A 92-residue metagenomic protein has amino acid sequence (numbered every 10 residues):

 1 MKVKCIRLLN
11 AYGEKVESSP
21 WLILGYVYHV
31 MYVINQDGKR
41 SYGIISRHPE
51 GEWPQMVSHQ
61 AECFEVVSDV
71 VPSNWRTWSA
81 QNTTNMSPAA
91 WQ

Functional and structural regions predicted by a protein language model:
K2-C63: Basic/aromatic-rich interaction segments and small domains that mediate binding to polyanionic partners
G51-Q92: Intrinsically disordered, low-complexity, charged/polar segments
